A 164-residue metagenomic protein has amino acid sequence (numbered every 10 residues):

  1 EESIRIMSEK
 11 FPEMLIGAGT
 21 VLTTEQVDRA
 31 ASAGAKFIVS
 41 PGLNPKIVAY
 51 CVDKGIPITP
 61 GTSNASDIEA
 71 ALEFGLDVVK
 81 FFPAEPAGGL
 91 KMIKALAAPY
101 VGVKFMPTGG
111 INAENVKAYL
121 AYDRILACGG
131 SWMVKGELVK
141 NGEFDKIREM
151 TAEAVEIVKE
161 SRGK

Functional and structural regions predicted by a protein language model:
E2, T23-A33, S66-F74, I111-A127: Catalytic cores of alpha/beta
E2-N64: Glycine/small-residue-rich loop that forms an oxyanion/phosphate-binding "nest" at active or ligand-binding sites
I6, R29, Y50, A70 (+3 more regions): Well-formed, non-transmembrane alpha-helical positions, independent of function
E9-M14, Y100-G102, S161-G163: Short helix-capping segments at alpha-helix termini
I16-G19, I38-V39, I58-G61, V79-F81 (+2 more regions): Hydrophobic faces of well-ordered beta-strands that scaffold small-molecule active sites in alpha/beta enzyme cores
F37, P41-I47, K80-L90, R124-K146: Glycine-rich phosphate-binding active-site loops on the catalytic face of alpha/beta enzymes
C51-I56, E137-K164: C-terminal helical cap(s) of enzyme catalytic domains, especially alpha/beta-barrels
A65-V79, G89-P99: Anionic-ligand binding region
